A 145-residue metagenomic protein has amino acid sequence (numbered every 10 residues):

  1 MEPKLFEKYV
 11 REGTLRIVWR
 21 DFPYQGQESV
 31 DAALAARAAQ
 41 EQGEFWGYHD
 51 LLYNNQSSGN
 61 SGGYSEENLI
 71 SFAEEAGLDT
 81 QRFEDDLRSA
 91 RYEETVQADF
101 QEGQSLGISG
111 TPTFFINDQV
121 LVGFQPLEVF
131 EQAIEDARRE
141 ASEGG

Functional and structural regions predicted by a protein language model:
M1-E74, E140, G144-G145: Structural alpha/beta surface segment adjacent to cysteine/selenocysteine redox centers across thiol/disulfide enzymes
M1-K8, N68-G145: C-terminal cap of thioredoxin/glutaredoxin-like
